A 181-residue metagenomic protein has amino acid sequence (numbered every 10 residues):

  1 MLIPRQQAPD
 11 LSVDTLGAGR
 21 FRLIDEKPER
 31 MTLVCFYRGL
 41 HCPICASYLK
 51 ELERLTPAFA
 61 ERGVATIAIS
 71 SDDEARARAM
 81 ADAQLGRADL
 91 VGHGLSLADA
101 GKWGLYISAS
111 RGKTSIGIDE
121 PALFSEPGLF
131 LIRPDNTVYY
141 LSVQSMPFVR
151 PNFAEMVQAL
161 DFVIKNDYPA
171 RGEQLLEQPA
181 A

Functional and structural regions predicted by a protein language model:
M1-A181: Chalcogenol-based redox active-site neighborhoods
